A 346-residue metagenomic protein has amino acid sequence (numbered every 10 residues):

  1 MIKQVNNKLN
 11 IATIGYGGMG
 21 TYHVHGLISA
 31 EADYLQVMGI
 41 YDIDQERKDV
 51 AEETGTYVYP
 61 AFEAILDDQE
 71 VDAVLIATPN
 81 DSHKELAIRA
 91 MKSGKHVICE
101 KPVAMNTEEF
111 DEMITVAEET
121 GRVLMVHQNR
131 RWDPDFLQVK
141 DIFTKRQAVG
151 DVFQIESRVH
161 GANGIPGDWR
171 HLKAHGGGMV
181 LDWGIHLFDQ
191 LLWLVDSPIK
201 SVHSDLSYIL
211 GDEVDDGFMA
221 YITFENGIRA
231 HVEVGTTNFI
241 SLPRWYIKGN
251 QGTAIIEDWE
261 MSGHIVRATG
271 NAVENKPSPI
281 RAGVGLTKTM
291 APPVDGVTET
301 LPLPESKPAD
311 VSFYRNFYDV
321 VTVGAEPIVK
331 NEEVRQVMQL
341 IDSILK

Functional and structural regions predicted by a protein language model:
M1, F188-H264, A268-A272, V311-V323 (+1 more regions): Contiguous beta-strand/loop segments that form the cofactor/metal-binding neighborhood of enzyme cores
M1-K8, A73-L75, D111, E225 (+1 more regions): C-terminal helix-rich "cap/oligomerization" subdomain common to oxidoreductases
M1-T54: N-terminal Rossmann-like dinucleotide-binding module
K8, Q251-I328: C-terminal glycine/acidic-rich active-site capping loop/insertion
H23, I43, T56-V116, A309: Beta-loop-alpha module in the N-terminal Rossmann-like domain of NAD(P)-dependent dehydrogenases, especially those
P60, I76, C99, L124-V126 (+2 more regions): Hydrophobic residues in well-ordered beta-strands that form the structural core
E112-N129, G150-I155: Rossmann-fold dehydrogenase core element
R130-G211: Predominantly a Rossmann-like dinucleotide-binding segment in NAD(P)-dependent oxidoreductases
